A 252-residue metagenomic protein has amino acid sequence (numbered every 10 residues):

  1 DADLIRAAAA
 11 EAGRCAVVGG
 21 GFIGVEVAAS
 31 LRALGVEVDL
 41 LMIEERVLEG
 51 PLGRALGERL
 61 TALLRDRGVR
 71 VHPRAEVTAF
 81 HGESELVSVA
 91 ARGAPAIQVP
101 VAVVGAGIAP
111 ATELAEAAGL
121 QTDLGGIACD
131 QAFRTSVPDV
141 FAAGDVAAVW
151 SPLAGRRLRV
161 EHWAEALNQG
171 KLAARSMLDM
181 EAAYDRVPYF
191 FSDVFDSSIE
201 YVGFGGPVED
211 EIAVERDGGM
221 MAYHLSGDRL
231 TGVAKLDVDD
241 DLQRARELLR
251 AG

Functional and structural regions predicted by a protein language model:
D1-A12, S84-V89, A96-L172: FAD-site-proximal beta/loop scaffold in flavoenzymes
D1-L34: Glycine-rich dinucleotide-binding loop and its adjacent helix/turn
A9, G13, A174-E181, L249: Short, hydrophobic alpha-helical segments
L34-C129: A Rossmann-like FAD-binding core segment of flavoenzymes
V146-D241: Mid-to-C-terminal Rossmann-like scaffold of FAD/NAD(P)H-dependent oxidoreductases
D239-G252: A short, polar/charged loop-to-alpha-helix boundary motif
